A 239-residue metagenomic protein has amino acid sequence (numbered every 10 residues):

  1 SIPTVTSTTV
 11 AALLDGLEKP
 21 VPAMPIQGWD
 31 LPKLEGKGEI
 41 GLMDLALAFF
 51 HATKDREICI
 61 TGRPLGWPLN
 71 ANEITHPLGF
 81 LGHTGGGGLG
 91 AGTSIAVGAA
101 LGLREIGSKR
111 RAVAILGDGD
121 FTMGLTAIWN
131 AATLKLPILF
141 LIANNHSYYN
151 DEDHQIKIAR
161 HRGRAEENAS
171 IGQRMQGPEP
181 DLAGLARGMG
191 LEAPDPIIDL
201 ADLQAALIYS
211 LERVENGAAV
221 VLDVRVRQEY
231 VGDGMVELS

Functional and structural regions predicted by a protein language model:
P3-L13, P68-S239: Thiamine diphosphate
L14-E18: Acidic, Gly/Ser/Thr-rich repeat motifs that build Ca2+-stabilized beta-propeller blades
P22-I106: Active-site diphosphate/adenylate-binding microenvironment
